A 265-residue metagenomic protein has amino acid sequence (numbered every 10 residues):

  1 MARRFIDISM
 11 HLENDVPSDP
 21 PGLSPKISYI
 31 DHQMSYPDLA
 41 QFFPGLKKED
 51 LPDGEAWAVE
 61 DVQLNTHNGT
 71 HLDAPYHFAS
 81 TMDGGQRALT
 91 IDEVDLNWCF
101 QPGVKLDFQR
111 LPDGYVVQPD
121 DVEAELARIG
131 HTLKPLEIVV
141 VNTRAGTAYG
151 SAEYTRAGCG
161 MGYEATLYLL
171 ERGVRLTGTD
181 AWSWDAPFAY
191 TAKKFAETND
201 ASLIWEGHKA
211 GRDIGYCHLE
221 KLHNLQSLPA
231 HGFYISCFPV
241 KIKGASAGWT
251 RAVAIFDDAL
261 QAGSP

Functional and structural regions predicted by a protein language model:
M1-P265: Active-/binding-site microenvironments in catalytic and ligand-binding cores
